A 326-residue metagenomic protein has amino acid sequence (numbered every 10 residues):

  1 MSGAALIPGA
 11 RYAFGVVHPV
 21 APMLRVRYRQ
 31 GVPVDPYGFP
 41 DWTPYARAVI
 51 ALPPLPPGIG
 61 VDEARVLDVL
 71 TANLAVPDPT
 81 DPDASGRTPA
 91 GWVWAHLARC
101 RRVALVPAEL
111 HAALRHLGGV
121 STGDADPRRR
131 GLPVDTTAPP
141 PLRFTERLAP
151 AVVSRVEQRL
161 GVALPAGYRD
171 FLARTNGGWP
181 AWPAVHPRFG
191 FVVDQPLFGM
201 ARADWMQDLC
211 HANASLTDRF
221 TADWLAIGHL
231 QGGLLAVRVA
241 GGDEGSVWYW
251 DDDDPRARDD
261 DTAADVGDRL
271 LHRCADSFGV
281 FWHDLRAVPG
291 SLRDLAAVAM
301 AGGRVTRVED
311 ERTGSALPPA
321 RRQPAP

Functional and structural regions predicted by a protein language model:
M1-V93, L97-A138: Nuclease and nuclease-like effector domains acting on nucleic acids or nucleotide cofactors
P53, A108, G228-L230, V239-A240 (+2 more regions): Structured loops at beta-to-helix junctions and adjacent beta-edge loops in soluble globular domains
P57-I59, R102, G233-A236, D254-A264: Short, surface-exposed beta-strand/loop "edge" segments at domain boundaries and coil↔beta transitions
R87-P89, R99-R101, F220-A222, L230-G232 (+1 more regions): Short, well-ordered loop/turn elements at secondary-structure boundaries
A95, L234-A240: Short, surface-exposed beta-strand/loop micro-motifs that present aromatic residues
P133-L234, S315, P319-A325: A surface-exposed partner-binding patch
W248-V288: Compact, glycine/acidic-enriched structural inserts
V298-P326: Charge-dense, low-complexity intrinsically disordered regions
